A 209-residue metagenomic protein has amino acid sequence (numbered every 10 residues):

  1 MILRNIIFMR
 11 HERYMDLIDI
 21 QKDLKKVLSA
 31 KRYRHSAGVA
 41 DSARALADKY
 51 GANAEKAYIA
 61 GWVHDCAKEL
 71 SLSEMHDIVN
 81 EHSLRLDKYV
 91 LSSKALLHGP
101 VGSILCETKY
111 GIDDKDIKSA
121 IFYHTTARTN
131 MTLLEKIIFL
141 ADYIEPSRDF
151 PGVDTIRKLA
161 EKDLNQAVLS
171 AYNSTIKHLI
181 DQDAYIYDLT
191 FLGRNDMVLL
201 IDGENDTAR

Functional and structural regions predicted by a protein language model:
M1-R13: N-terminal amphipathic/basic-hydrophobic helices that include classical n-h-c signal peptides and signal-anchor
R10-S29: Short, extreme N-terminal leader segments that mark the start of a protein/domain
Q21-V27, L46-S170: Divalent metal-dependent catalytic cores for phosphoryl transfer on phosphate-bearing substrates
H35: N-terminal glycine-rich anion-binding loops that anchor highly charged ligand groups
A167-Q182: Long, amphipathic alpha-helical surface segments
H178-R209: Charged phosphate-binding loop/patch that engages nucleotide di/tri-phosphates or the phosphate backbone of nucleic
